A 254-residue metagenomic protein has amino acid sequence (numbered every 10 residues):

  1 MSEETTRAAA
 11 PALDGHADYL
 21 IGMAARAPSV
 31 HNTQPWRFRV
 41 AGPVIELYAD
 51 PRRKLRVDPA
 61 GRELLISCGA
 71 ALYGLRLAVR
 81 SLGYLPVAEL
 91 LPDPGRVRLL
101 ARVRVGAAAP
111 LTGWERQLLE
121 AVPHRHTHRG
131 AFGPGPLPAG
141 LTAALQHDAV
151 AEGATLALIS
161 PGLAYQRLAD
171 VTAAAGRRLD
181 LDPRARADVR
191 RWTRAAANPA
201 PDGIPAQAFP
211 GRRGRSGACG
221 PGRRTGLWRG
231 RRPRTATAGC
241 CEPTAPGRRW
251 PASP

Functional and structural regions predicted by a protein language model:
M1-P254: Acidic, surface-exposed loops and disordered segments
